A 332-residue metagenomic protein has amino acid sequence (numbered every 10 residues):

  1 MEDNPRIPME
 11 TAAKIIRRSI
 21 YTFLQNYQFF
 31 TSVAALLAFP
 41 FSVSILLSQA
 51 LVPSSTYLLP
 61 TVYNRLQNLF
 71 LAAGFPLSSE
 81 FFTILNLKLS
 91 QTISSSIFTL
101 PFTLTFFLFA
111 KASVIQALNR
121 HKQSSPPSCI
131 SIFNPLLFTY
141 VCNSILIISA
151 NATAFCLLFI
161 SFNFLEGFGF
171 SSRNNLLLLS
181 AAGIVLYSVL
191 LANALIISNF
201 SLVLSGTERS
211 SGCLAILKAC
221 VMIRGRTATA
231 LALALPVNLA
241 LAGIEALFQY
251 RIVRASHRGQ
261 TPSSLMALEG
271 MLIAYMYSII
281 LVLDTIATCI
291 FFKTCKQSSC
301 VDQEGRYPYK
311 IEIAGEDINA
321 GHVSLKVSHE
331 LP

Functional and structural regions predicted by a protein language model:
M1-P332: Hydrophobic alpha-helical membrane segments
